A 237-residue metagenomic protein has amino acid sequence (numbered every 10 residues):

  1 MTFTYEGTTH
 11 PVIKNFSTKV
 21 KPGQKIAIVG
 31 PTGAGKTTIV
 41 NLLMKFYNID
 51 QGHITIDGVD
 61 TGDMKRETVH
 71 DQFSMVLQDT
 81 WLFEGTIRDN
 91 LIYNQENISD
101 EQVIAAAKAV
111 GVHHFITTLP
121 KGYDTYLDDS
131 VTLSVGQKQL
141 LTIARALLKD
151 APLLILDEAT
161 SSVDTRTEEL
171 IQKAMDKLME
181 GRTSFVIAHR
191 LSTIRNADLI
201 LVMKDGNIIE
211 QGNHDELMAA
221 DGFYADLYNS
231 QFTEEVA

Functional and structural regions predicted by a protein language model:
M1-A237: ABC-type nucleotide-binding domain
